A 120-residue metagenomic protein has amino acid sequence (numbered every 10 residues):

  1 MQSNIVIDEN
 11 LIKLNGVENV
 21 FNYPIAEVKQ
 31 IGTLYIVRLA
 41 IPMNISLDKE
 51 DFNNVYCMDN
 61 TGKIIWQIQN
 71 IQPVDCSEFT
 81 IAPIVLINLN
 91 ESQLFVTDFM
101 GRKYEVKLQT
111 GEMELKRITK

Functional and structural regions predicted by a protein language model:
M1-K120: Secretory-pathway ectodomains
